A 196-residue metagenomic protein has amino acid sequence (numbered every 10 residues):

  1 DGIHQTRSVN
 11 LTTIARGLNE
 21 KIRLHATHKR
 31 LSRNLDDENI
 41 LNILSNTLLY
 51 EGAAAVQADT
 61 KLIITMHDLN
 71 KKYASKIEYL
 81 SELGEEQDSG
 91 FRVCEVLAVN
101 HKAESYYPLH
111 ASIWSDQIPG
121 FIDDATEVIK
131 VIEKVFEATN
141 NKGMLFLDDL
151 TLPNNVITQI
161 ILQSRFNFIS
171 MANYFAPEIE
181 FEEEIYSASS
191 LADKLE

Functional and structural regions predicted by a protein language model:
D1-E196: Conserved, well-structured functional cores that handle cations and Mg-NTP chemistry
